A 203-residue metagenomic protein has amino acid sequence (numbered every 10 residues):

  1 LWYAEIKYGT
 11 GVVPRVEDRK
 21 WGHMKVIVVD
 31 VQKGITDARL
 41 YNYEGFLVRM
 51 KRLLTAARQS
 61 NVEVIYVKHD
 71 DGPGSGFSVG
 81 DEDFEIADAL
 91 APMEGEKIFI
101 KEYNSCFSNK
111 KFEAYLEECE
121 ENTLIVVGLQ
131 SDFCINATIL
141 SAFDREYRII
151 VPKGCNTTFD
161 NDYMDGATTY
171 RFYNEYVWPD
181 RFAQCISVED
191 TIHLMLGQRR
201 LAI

Functional and structural regions predicted by a protein language model:
A4-Y8, E17-K25, R52-S60, F77-I203: Active-site-adjacent betaalpha module
V28-V29, E63-H69, P152: Short beta-strand segments at enzyme active-site cores
G34-D37: Short acidic, Gly/Ser-rich segments with clustered Asp/Glu that frequently serve as metal-coordination loops in enzyme
R39-A57, N61-Y66: A short alpha/beta connector and helix-capping loop motif
H69-D70, L129: Short, well-ordered beta-to-alpha junction loops that form the rim of enzyme active sites and present histidine/acidic
P73-S75: Glycine-rich, proline-tolerant flexible connector loops at the mouths of alpha/beta enzymes
